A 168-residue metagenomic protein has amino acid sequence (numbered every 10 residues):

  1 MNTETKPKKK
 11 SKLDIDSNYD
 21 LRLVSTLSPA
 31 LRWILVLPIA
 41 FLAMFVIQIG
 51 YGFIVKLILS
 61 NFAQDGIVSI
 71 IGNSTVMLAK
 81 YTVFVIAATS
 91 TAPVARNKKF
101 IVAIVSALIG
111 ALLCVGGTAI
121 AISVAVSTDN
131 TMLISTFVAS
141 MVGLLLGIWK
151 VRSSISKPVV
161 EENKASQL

Functional and structural regions predicted by a protein language model:
M1-W33: N-terminal juxtamembrane cytosolic/stromal segments of multi-pass membrane proteins
Y19-R22, Q48-I54, S74-T89: Hydrophobic alpha-helical transmembrane segments
S28, Q64-V76, K98-I109, S135: Membrane-interface starts of transmembrane alpha-helices
V36-M44: Alpha-helical transmembrane segments
A43-I70: Hydrophobic transmembrane helix segments
Y81-L112: Loop-to-transmembrane helix junctions at the membrane interface
L113-S135: Membrane-helix boundary connector in multi-pass membrane proteins
A139-Q167: Membrane-water interface at the C-terminal end of transmembrane alpha helices
